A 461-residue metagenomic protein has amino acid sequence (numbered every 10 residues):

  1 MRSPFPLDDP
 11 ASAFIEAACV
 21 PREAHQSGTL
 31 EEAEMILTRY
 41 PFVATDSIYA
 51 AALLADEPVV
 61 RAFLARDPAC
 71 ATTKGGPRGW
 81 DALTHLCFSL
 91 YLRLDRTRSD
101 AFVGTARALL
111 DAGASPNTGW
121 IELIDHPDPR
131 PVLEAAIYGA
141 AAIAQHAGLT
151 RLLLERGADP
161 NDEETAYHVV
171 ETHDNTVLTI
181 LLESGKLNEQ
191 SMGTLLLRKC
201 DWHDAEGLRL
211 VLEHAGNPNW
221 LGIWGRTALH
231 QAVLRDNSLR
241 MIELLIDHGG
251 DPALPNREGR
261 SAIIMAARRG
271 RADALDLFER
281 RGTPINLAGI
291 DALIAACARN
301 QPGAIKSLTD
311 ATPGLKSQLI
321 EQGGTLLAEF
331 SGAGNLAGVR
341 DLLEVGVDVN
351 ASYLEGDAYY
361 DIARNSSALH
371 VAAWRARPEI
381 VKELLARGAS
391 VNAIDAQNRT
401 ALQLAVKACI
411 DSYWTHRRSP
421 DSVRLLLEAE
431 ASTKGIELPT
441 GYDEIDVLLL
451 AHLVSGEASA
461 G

Functional and structural regions predicted by a protein language model:
R2-S27, R39-V43, S47, I180-S191 (+6 more regions): Ankyrin-repeat-protein effector appendages
F5-E23, V43-A52, T72-R96, G119-A141 (+9 more regions): Ankyrin-repeat boundary/"N-cap" motif
C19-Q26, L90-G104, A141-I143, S238 (+2 more regions): Short coil/turn connectors between adjacent alpha-helices in alpha-solenoid helical repeat scaffolds
E31-F42, A62-A71, G104-S115, R151-A158 (+9 more regions): Ankyrin repeat domain, specifically the short helix-to-loop turn at the C-terminus of the second helix of each repeat
A55, A101, A144-Q145, H173 (+8 more regions): Ankyrin-repeat intra-repeat helix-capping/turn positions
D201-W202, N217: Beta-propeller domains
H230, R235-L254, V371-L427: Ankyrin-repeat and related helical/solenoid repeat scaffolds used for protein-protein interactions
